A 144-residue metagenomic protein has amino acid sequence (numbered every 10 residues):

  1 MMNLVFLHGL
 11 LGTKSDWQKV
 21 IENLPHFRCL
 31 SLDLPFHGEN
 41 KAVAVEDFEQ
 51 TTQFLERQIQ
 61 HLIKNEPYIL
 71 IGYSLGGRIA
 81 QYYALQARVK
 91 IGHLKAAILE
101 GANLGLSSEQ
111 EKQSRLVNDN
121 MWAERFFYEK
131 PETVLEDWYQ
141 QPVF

Functional and structural regions predicted by a protein language model:
M1-K41: Conserved HGGG/HGGXW glycine-rich cap/lid loop of the alpha/beta-hydrolase fold
W17-Q18, N40-E46, S108-E111: Conserved catalytic-core motifs of eukaryotic protein kinase domains, centered on the activation segment
K19-E22, R57, H61, Y82-V89: Short, well-ordered alpha-helices that flank and scaffold nucleotide-derived cofactor binding pockets
Q50-P67: Conserved acidic catalytic loop of the alpha/beta-hydrolase fold
L70-G72, E100: Short beta-strand immediately N-terminal to the catalytic nucleophile in serine-hydrolase-like folds
G72-G76, A80: Gly/Ala-rich beta-loop-alpha elbow adjacent to hydrolase catalytic centers
Q81, L85, K95-F126: Flexible "cap/lid" loop of the alpha/beta hydrolase fold
Q110-S114, R125-F144: Conserved alpha/beta-hydrolase catalytic His-Asp/Glu region
